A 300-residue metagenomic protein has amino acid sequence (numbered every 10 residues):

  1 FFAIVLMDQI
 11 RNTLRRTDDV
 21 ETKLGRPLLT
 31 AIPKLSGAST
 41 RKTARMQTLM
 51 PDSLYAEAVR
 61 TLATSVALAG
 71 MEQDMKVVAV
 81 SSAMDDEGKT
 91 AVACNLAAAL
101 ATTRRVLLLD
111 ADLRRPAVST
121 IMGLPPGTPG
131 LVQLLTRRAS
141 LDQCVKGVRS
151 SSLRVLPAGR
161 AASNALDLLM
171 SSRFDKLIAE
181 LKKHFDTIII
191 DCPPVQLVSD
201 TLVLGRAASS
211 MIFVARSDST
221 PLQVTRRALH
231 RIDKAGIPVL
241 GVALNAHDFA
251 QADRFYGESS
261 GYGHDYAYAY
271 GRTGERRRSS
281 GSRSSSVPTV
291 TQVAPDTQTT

Functional and structural regions predicted by a protein language model:
F1-L107, A111-V132, Q143, S163-D167 (+3 more regions): Short boundary/hinge segments that flank catalytic cores
K23-L28, R206-V214: Gly/Ser-rich helix-loop-strand patches that form or flank binding pockets for ribonucleotide-derived cofactors
A79, V155-P157, I189, I212-V214: Structural motif
R104-R105, S151-R154, K183-I190: Loop/turn-to-beta-strand initiation segments
R105, T187, S210-F213, G241: Well-ordered beta-strand positions
L135-A161: Nucleotide-state-sensitive switch-loop elements of NTP-binding domains
R160-V198, G205: Phosphate-binding/switch loop-helix module in NTP-utilizing enzymes
C192-L197, A208-R226: Conserved Switch II/interswitch segment of TRAFAC-class P-loop GTPases
